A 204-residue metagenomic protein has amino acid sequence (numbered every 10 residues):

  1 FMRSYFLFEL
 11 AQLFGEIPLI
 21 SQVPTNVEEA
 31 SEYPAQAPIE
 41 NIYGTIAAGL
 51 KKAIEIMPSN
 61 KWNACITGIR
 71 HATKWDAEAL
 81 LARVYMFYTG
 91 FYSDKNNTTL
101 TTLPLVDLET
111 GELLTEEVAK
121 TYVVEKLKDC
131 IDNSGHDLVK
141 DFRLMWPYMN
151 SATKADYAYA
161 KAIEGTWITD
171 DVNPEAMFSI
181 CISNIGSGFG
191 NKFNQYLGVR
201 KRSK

Functional and structural regions predicted by a protein language model:
F1-L197: Structured, solvent-exposed acidic/aromatic patches
L197-K204: Short, cationic low-complexity segments
